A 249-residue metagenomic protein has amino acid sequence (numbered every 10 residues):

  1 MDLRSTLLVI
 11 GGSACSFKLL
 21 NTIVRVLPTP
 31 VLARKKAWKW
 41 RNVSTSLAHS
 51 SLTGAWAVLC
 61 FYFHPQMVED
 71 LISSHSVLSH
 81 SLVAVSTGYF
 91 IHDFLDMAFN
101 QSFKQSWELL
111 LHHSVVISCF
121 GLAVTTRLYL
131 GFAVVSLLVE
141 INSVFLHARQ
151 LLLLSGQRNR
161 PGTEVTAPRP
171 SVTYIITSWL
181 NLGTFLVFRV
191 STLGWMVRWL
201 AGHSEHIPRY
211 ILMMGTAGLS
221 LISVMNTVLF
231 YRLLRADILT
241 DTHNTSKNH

Functional and structural regions predicted by a protein language model:
M1-V139, S143-L146, G156-H249: Membrane-helix and juxtamembrane interface regions of eukaryotic multi-pass membrane proteins
L151: Conserved beta3-strand ATP-binding lysine motif
